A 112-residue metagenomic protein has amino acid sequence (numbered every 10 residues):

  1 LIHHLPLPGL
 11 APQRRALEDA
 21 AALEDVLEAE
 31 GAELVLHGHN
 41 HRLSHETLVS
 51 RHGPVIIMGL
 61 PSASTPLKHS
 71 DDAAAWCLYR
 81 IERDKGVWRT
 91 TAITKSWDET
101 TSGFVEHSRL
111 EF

Functional and structural regions predicted by a protein language model:
L1-G9: Short acidic, glycine-rich surface-loop motifs adjacent to enzyme active sites
L1-I2, I57-M58, A92: Extended hydrophobic secondary-structure segments that form protein cores and membrane-embedded regions
L7, P66, E99: Flexible, glycine-rich phosphate/dinucleotide-binding loops and adjacent beta-alpha linkers at cofactor/substrate
L10-K85: Conserved beta-sheet core of the metallophosphoesterase superfamily
I81-F112: A short C-terminal boundary segment appended to hydrolase-like catalytic domains
